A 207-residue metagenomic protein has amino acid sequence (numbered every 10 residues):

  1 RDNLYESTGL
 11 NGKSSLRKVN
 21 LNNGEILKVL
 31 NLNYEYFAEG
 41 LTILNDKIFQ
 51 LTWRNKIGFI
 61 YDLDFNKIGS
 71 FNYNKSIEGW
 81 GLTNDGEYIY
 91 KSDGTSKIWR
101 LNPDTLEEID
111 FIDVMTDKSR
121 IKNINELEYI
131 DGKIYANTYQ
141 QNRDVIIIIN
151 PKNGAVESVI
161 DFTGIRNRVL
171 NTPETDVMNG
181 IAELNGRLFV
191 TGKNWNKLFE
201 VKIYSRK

Functional and structural regions predicted by a protein language model:
R1, Y34-L44, N74-G86, K118-I130 (+1 more regions): Beta-rich, blade/repeat-based domains predominating in secreted/periplasmic proteins but also intracellular
Y5-L10, I48-N55, I89-T95, A136-Q141 (+1 more regions): Conserved beta-strand positions in repeat-built beta-propeller and related beta-rich domains
E6-L30, L198-F199: Beta-propeller domains
N20-G24, D62-N66, N102-L106, N150-G154 (+1 more regions): Short loop/turn segments that connect beta-strands within beta-propeller blades
G24-Y61, F65-S76: Blade-loop segments of beta-propeller domains
E25-N31, N66-N72, D110-S119, S158-I160 (+1 more regions): A short beta-strand motif characteristic of beta-propeller blades
G58-D117: Hydrophobic, well-structured mid-protein blocks that either form specific transmembrane helices
S119-A155: Loop/turn-rich, solvent-exposed surfaces of beta-rich toroidal or solenoidal domains
